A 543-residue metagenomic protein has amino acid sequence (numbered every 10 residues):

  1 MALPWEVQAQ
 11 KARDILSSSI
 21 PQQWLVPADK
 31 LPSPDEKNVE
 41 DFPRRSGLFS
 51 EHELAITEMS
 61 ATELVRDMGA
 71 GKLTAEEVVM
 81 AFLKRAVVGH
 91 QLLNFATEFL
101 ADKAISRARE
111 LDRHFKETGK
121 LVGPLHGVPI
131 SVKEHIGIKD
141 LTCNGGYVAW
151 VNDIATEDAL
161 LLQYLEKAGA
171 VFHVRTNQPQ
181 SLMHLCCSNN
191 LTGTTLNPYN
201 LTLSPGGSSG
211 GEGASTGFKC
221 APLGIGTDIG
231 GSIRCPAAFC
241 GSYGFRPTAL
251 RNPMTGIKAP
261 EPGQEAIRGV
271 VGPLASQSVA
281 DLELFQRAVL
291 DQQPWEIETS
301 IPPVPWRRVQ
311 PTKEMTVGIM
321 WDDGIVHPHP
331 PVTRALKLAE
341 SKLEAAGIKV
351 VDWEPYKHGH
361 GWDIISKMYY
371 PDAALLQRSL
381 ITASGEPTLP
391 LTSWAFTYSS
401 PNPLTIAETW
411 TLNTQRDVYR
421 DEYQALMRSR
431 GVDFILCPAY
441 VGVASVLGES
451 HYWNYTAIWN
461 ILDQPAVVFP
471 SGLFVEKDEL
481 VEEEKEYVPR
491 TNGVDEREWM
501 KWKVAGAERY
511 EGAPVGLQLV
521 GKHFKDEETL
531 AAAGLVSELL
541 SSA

Functional and structural regions predicted by a protein language model:
M1-R113, A345-G347, D495, E508 (+1 more regions): An N-terminal boundary/leader segment
F42-L48, H52, L125-V148, R308-M320 (+3 more regions): Short helix-loop capping/hinge segments that flank enzyme active sites or metal/cofactor-binding pockets
R44-R45, Y243-L338, A383-E386, V418 (+2 more regions): A short helix-breaking turn/cap at a secondary-structure junction
A75-V79, R109, P330-E354, R378-P387 (+2 more regions): Acyltransferase
H114-N144, V171-V174, Q178, L343: Conserved small-residue hinge/capping positions at short loops/turns that sit at secondary-structure boundaries within
C143-I154, H329-P330, A444-S450: Glycine/threonine-rich flexible loop motifs
E157-V289, P465-P470, G516: Short glycine/serine-rich loop segments
